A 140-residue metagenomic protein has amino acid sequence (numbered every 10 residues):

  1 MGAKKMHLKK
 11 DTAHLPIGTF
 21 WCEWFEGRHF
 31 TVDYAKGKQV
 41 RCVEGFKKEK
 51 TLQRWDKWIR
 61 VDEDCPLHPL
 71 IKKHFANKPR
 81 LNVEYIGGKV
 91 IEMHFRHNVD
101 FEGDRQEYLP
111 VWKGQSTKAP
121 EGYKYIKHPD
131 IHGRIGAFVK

Functional and structural regions predicted by a protein language model:
M1-I71, L109-K118: Active-site nucleotide/adenylate-binding loops and adjacent lid/helix of ATP-dependent enzymes
Y34, V83-D100: A short beta-strand motif that forms the metal-chelation/ATP-contact edge of phosphoryl-transfer active sites
R41-E49, M93-D100, G136-K140: Short beta->alpha transition motifs characteristic of CBS
T51-G88, E102-V139: A long amphipathic alpha-helix within ATP-dependent nucleotide-binding catalytic cores
